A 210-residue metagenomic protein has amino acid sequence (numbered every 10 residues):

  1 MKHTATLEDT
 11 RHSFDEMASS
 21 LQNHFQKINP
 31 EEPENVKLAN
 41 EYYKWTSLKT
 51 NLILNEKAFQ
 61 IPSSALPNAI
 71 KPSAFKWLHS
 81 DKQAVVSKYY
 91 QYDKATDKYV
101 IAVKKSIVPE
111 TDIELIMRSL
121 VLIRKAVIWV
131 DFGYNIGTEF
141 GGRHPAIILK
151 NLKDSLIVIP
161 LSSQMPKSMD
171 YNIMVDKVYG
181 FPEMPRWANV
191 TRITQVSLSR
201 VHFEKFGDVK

Functional and structural regions predicted by a protein language model:
M1-K105, E110-D112, L120, D170-K210: C-terminal terminal-subdomain/extension
I116: Alpha-helix-centered segments that form part of catalytic cores
S119-Y134: Short coil-to-beta transition motif at edge beta-strands of beta-rich domains
R124, E139-P182: Compact nucleic-acid interaction/catalytic patches
V127-W129, P145, W187: Conserved hydrophobic/aromatic beta-strand scaffold that supports enzyme active sites
D131, L161, T191-I193: Structured loops at beta-to-helix junctions and adjacent beta-edge loops in soluble globular domains
